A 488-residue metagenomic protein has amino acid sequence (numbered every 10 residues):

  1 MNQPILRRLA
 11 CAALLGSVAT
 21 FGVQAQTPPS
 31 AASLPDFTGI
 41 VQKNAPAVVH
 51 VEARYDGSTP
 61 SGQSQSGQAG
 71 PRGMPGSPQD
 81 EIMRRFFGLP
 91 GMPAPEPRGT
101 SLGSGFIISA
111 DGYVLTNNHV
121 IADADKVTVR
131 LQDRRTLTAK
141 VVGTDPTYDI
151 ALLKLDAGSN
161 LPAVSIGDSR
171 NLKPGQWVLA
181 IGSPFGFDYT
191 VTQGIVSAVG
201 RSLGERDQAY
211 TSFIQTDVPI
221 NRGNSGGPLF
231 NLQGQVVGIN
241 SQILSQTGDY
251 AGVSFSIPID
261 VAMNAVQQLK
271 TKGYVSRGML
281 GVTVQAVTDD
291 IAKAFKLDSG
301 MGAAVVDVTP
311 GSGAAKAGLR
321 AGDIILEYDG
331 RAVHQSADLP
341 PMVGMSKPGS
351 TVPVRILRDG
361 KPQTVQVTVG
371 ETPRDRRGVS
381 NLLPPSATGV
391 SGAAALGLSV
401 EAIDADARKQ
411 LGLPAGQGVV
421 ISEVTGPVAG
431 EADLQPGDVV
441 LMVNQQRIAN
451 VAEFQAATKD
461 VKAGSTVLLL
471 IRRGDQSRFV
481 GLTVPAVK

Functional and structural regions predicted by a protein language model:
M1-E81, G99-T100, Y113, K126 (+4 more regions): N-terminal targeting leaders that route proteins to membranes or the secretory/organellar pathways
N2-R8, F21-S30, P35-Q42, Y55-P60 (+8 more regions): C-terminal recognition in membrane/secretory proteostasis and scaffolding
S30, F37, G57-Q63, A124-V127 (+7 more regions): Active-site loop architecture of trypsin-fold serine endopeptidases
S58-P97, R377-S391: Disordered, low-complexity segments in secreted/periplasmic proteins that are enriched in proline
P75-P78, S109-A110, L115-Y148, L155-N160 (+1 more regions): Catalytic-histidine neighborhood of serine endopeptidases, predominantly the chymotrypsin-like S1/PA family
L102, I108-S109, L131, T136 (+3 more regions): Short, acidic, Ser/Thr-enriched surface-loop or helix-capping motifs
A110, D125, T144-Y148, V199-G204 (+3 more regions): Short, conserved beta-turn/loop elements at beta-strand boundaries and strand-helix junctions
Y113, R135, D168-D188, L269: Short glycine/Trp-rich loop-beta-loop segment that forms part of the substrate-binding cleft
